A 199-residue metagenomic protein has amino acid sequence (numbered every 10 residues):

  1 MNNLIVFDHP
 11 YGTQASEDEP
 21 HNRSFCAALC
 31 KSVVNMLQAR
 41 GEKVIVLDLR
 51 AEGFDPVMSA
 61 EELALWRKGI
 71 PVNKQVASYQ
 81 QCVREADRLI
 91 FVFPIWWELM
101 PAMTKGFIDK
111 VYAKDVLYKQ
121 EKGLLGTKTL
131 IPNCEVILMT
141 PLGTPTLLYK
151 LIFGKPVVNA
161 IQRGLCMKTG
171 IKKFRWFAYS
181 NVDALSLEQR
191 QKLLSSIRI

Functional and structural regions predicted by a protein language model:
M1, L148-I199: Glycine-rich phosphate/pyrophosphate-binding loop and the adjoining helix
M1-V116, E188, K192-I199: N-terminal beta1-alpha1-beta2 submodule of the flavodoxin-like/Rossmannoid cofactor-binding fold
N2, K43, C134-V136, K173: Residues at the starts of beta-strands that form the adenosine-phosphate
I5-Y11, T140-L142, A178-Y179: Short loop/turn segments at strand-loop or loop-helix junctions that form parts of catalytic or ligand-binding pockets
R50-D55, T144, N181-A184: Short, internal active-site loops enriched in acidic
R84, A102, I131-C134, K172: Structured loop/turn residues at beta-strand edges in well-structured enzyme cores
K114-Y118, I171-K173: Short, structured loop/turn "capping" segments at alpha-beta junctions
K119-M167: Short, glycine-/small-residue-rich phosphate/pyrophosphate-handling segment
